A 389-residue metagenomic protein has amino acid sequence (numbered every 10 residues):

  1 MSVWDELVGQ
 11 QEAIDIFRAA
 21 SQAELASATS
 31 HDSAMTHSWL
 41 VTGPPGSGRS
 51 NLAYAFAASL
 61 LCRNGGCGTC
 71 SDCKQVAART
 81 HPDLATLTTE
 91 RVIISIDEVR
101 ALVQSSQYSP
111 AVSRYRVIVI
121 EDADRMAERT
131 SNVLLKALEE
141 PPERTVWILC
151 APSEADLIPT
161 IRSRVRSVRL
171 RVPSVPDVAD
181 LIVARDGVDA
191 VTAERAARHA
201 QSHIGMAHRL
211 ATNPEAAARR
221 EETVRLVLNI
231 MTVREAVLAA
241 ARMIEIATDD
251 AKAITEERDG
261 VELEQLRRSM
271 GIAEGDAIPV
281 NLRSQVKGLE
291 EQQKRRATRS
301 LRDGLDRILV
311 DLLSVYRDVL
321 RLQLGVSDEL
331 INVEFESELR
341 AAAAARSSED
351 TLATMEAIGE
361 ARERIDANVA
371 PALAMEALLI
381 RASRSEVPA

Functional and structural regions predicted by a protein language model:
M1-A58, Q75, E143-T145, P152-I308 (+1 more regions): Charged, glycine-rich active-site and insertion segments that engage polyanionic ligands
M1-E139: Clamp-loader machinery-focused feature within the broader ASCE/P-loop NTPase space
S105, V315, A357: Solvent-exposed, charged/polar functional surfaces in cytosolic regulatory/catalytic domains
I118, I148-A151: Conserved D-loop beta-strand region of ABC ATPase nucleotide-binding domains
L312: Conserved phosphate-interacting/catalytic interface
